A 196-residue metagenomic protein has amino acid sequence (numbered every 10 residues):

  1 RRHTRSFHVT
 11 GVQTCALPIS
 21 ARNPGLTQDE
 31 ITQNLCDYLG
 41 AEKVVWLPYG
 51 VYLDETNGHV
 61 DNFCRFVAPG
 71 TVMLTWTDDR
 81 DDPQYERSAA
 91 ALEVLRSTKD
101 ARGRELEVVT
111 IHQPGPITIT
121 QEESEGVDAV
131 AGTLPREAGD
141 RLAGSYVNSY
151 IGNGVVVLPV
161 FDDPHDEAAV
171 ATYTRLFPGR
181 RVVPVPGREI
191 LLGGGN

Functional and structural regions predicted by a protein language model:
R1, A16-N196: The feature marks the mature, well-folded catalytic cores of soluble enzymes
R2-C15: Single conserved hydrophobic/aromatic residue that forms the stacking wall/gate of nucleotide- or nucleobase-binding
